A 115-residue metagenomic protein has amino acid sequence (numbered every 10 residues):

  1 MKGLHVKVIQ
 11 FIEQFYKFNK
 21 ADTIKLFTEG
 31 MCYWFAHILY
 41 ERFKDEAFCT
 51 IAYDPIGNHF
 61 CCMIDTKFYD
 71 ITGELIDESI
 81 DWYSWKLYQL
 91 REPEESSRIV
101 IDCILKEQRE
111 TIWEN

Functional and structural regions predicted by a protein language model:
M1-N115: A structural boundary/capping signal
